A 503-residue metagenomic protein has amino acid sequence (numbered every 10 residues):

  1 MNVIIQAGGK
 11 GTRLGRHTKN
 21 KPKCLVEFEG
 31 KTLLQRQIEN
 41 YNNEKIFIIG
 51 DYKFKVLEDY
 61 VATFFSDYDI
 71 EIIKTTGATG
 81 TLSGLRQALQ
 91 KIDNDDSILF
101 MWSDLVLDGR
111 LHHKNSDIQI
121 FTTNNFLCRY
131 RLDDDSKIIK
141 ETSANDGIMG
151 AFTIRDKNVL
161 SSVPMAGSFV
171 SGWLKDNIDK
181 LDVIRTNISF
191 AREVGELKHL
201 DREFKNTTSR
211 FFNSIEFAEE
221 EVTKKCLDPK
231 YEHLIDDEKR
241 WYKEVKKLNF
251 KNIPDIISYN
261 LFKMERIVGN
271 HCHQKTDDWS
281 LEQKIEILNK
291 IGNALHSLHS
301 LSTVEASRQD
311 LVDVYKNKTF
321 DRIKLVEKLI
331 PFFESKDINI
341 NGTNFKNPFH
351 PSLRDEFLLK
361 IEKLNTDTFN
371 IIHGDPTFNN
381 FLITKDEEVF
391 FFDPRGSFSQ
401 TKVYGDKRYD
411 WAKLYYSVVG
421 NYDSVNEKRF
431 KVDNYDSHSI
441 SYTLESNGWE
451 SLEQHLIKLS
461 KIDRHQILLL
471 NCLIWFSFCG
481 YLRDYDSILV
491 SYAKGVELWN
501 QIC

Functional and structural regions predicted by a protein language model:
M1-E58: N-terminal glycine-rich phosphate-binding loop and ensuing alpha1 helix
L57-E58, A62-D134: Conserved beta-loop-beta/alpha segment of the NTase-like Rossmann-fold superfamily that binds/positions NTPs
L132-K205: Catalytic-core segments of class I nucleotidyltransferases/pyrophosphorylases that form NMP-activated intermediates
F211-K243, E265, H273-S280: ATP-binding glycine-rich loop module of kinase domains
K243-F250, H273-V326, F332-D337, H350-N365 (+1 more regions): Conserved kinase catalytic-core helix
K246-L261: Conserved HxN/HPN-centered segment at the entrance to the catalytic loop of eukaryotic protein kinase-like domains
L358-G405: Active-site acidic catalytic loop and adjacent metal/ATP-binding pocket of ATP-dependent phosphoryl transfer enzymes
S397-L456, C472-S487: Active-site activation/catalytic loop segments of kinase-like enzymes and analogous catalytic loops in related
